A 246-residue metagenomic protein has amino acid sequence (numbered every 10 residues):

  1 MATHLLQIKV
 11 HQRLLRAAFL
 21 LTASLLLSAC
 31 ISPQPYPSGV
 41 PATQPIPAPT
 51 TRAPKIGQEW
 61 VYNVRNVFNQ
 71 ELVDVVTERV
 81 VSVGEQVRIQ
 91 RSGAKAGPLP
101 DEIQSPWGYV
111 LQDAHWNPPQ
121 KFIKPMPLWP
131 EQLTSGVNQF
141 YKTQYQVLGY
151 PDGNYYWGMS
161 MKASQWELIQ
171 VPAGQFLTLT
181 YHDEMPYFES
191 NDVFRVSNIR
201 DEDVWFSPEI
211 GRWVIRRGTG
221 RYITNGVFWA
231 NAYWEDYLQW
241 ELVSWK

Functional and structural regions predicted by a protein language model:
A2-F19: Bacterial N-terminal signal peptides that target proteins for export
T3, V137-Q139, I169: Extracytoplasmic/lumenal soluble domains of exported proteins with redox or metal-associated functions
F19-L25: Sec-dependent N-terminal signal peptides
L27-A29: C-terminal motif of bacterial Sec signal peptides marking the signal peptidase cleavage site
I31-I103, G149-K246: Acidic, serine/threonine-rich low-complexity disordered tracts
V81-R88, S92-Q144: An acidic-aromatic
